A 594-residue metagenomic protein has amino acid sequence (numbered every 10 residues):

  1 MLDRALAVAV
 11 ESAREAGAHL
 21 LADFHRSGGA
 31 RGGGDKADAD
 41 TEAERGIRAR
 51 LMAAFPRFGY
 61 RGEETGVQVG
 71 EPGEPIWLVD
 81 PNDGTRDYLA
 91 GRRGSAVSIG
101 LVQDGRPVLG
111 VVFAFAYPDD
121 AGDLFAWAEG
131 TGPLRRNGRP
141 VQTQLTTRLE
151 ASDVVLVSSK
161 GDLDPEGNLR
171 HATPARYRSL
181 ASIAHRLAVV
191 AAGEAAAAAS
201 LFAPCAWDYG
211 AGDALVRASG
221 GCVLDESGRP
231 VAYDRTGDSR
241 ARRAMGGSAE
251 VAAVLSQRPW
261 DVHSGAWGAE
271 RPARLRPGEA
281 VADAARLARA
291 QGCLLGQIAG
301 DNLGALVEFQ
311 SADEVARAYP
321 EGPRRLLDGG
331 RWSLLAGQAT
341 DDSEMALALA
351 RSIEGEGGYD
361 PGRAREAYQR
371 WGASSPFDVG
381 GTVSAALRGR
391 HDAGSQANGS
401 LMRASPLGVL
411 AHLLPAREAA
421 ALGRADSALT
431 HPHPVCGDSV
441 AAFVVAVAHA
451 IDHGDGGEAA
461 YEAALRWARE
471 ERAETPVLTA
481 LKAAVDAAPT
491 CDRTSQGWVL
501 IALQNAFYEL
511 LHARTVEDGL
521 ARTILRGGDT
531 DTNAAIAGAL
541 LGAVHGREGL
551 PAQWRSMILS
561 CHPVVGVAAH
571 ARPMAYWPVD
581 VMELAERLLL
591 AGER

Functional and structural regions predicted by a protein language model:
M1-N82: N-terminal subdomain of lithium-sensitive/metallo-dependent phosphomonoesterases centered on the IMPase/IPPase/PAP
A16, L20, L51, T85 (+5 more regions): Residue-level signal for inorganic ion chemistry
G59, L109, A196-A197: Short, Asp-centered acidic motifs that coordinate Mg2+ and/or phosphate in catalytic or ligand-binding sites
E71-T131, A348-S352: DPxDG-like acidic metal-binding loop motif
Q103-G105, V189-E194, A214-C222, A299 (+1 more regions): Alpha-helix C-terminal capping segments
F113-D119, R139, V262-G265, R424-T430: Short, solvent-exposed aromatic-acidic interface loops
T143-A273: An extended, acidic
P272-R594: Structured, active/binding-site neighborhoods that engage oxygen-rich ligands
